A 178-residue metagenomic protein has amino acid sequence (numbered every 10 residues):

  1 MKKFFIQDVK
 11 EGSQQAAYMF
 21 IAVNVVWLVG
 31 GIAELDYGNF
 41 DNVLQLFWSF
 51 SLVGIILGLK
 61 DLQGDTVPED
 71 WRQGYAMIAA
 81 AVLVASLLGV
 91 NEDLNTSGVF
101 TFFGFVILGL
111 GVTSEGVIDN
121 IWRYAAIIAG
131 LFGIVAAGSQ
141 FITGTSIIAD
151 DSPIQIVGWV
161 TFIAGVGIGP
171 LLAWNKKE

Functional and structural regions predicted by a protein language model:
M1-E178: Hydrophobic, aromatic-enriched alpha-helical segments typical of multi-pass transmembrane helices
